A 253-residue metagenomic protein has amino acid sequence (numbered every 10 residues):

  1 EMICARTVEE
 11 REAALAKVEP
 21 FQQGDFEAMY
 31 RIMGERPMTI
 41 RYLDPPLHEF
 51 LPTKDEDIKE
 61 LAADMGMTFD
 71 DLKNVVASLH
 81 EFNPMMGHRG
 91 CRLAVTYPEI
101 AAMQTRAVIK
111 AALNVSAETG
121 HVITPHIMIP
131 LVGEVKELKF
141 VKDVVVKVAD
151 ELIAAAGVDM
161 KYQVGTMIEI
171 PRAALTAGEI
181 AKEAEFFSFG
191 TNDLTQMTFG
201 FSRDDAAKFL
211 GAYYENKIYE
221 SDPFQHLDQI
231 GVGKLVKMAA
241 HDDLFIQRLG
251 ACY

Functional and structural regions predicted by a protein language model:
E1-Y253: Conserved alpha/beta-domain cores
